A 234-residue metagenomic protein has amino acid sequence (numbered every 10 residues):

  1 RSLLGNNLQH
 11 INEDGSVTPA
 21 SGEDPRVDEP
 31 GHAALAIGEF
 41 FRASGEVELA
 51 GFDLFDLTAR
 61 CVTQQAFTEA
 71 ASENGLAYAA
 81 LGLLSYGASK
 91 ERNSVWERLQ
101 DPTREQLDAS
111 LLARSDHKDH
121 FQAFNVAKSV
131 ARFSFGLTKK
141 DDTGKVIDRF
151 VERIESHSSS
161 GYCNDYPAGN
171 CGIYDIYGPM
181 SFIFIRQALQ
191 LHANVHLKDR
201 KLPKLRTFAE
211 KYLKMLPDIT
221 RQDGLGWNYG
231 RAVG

Functional and structural regions predicted by a protein language model:
R1-L3: Generic N-terminal targeting/processing segments that precede catalytic cores or assembly contacts
G5-R206, E210, M215-G234: Aromatic-lined, polymer-binding surfaces characteristic of secreted/periplasmic polysaccharide-degrading enzymes
